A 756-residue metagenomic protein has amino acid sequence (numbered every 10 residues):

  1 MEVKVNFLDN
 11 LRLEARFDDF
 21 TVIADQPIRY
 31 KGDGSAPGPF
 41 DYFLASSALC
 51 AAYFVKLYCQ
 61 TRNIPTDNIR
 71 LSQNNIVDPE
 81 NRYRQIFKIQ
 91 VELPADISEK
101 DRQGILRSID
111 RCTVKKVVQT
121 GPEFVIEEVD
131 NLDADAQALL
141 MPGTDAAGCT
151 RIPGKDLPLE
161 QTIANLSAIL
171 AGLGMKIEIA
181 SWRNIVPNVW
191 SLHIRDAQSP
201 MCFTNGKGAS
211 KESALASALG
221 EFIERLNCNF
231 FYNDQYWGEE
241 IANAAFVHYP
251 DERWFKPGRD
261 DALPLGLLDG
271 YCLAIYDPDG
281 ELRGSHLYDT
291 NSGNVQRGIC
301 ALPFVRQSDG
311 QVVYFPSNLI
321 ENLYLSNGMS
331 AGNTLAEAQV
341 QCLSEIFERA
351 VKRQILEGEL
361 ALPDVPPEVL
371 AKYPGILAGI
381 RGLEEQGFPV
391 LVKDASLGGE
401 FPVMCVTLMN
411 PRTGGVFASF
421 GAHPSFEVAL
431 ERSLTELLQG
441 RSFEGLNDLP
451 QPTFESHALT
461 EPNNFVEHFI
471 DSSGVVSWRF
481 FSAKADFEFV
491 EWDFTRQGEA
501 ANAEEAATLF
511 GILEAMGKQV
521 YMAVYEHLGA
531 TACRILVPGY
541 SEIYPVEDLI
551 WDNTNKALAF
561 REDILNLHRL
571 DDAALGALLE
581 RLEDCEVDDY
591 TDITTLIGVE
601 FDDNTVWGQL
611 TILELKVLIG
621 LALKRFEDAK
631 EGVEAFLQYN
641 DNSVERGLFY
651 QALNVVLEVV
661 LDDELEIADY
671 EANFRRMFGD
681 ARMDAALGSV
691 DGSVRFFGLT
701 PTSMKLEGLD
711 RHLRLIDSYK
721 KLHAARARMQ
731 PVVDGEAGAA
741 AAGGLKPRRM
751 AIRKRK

Functional and structural regions predicted by a protein language model:
M1-A45, Y53-L140: Extended beta-strand/beta-hairpin segments
F7, S47, K155-P158: N-terminal amphipathic alpha-helix initiation
F43-S47, P94, F203, K207-K211: Short secondary-structure transition/capping motifs
D135-K756: Helix-biased "structured C-terminal domain" signature
